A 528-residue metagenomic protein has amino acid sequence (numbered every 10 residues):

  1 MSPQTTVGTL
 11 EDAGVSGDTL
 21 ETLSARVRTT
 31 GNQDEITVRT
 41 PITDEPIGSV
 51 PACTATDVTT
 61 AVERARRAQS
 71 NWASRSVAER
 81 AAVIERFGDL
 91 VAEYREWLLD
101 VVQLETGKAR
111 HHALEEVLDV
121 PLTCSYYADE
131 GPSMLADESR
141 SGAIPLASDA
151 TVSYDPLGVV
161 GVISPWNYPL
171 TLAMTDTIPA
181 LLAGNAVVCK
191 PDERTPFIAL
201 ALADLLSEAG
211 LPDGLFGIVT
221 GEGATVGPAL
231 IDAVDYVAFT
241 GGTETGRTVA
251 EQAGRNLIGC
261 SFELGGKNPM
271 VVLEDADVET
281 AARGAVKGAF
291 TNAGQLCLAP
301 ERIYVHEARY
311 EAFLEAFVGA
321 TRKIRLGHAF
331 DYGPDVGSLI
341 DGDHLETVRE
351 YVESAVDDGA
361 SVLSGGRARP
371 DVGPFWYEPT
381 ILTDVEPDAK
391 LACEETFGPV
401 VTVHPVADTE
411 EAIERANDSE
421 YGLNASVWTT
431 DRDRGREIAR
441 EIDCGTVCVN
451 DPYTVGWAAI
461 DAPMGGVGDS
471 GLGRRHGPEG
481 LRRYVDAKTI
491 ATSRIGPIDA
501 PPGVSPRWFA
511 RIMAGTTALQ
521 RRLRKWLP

Functional and structural regions predicted by a protein language model:
M1-P145, W526-L527: N-terminal Rossmann-like NAD(P)+-binding subdomain of aldehyde/semialdehyde dehydrogenases
Q33-I36, P300, L423: Short loop/turn microsegments at loop-to-beta-strand junctions
D44, R80, V102, C124 (+9 more regions): Residue-level signal for inorganic ion chemistry
E45-G48, W376-P528: Conserved C-terminal structural/oligomerization subdomain of aldehyde/semialdehyde dehydrogenase
P46-C53, A68-S74, V162, M270-V272 (+5 more regions): Short, well-ordered beta-strand elements within core beta-sheets of diverse protein domains
Q69, A73, G88-V91, R95 (+19 more regions): Structural signal for hydrophobic packing residues in well-ordered secondary-structure cores of soluble enzyme domains
E138-T280, V406, L519-L523: Rossmann-like NAD(P) dinucleotide-binding subdomain of oxidoreductase/dehydrogenase enzymes
E244-E386, V449, R511-A514, A518-P528: ALDH superfamily catalytic-core signature
